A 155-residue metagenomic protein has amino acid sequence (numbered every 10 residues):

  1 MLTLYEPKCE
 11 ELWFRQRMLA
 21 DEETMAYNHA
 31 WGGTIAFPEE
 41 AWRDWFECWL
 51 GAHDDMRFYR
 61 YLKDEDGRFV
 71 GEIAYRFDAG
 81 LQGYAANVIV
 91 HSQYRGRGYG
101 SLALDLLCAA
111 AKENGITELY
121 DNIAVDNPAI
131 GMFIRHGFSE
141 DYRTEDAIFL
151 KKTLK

Functional and structural regions predicted by a protein language model:
M1-R43: A short, well-structured alpha-helix characteristic of acyl/acetyltransferase catalytic modules
I35-A85, H91, T144, L154: Acetyl-CoA-dependent GNAT
N87, H91, R95, A124: Residue-level recognition of the GNAT/N-acetyltransferase active site
Y94, G98-L106: Conserved acetyl-CoA pyrophosphate-binding loop and the N-cap/start of the following alpha-helix in GNAT-like
S101, V125-Y142: Conserved active-site alpha-helix within GNAT-family acetyltransferase domains
E113-A124: Conserved GNAT acetyl-CoA-binding A-motif
R135, S139, R143-K155: Terminal substrate-recognition subdomain of acyl/acetyltransferases
